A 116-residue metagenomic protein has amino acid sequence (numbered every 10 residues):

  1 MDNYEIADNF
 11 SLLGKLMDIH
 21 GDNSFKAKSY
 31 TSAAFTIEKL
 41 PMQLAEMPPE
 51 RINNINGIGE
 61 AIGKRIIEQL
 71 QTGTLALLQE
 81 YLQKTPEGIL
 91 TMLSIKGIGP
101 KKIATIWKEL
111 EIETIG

Functional and structural regions predicted by a protein language model:
N3-K39: Double-stranded DNA-binding cores of transcription factors and transposases
G14, S29-G116: Accessory alpha-helical DNA-binding modules that contact the DNA backbone or grooves
